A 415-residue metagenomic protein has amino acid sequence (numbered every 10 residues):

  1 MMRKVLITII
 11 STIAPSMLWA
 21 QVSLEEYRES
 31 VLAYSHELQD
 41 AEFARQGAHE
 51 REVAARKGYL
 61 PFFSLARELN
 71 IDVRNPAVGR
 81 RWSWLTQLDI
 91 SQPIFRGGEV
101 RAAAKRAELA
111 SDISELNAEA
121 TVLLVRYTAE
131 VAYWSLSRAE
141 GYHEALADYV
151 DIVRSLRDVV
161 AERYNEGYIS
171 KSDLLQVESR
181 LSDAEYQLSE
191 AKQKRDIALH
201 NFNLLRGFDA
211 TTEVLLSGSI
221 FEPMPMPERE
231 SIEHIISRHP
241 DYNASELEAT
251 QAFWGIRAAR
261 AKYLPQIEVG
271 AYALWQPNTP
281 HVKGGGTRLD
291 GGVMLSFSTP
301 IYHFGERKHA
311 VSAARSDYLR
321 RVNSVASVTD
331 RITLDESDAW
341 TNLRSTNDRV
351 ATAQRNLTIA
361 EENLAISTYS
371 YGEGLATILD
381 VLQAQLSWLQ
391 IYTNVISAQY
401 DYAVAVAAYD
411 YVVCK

Functional and structural regions predicted by a protein language model:
M1-V5: Positively charged n-region of N-terminal signal peptides that target proteins for export
I7-S16: Bacterial N-terminal signal peptides
W19-S64, P93-I94, S170, A210-F253 (+3 more regions): Bacterial Sec-pathway N-terminal export signals of envelope proteins
V22, T121-H234, A339-N342, T346 (+2 more regions): Periplasmic alpha-helical coiled-coil/stalk elements that build and connect Gram-negative outer-membrane
D40-A55, T121, V125-A145, E162 (+4 more regions): Amphipathic alpha-helical coiled-coil segments
F62-R81, S91-A120, N243, K262-G291 (+2 more regions): Small/polar (Gly/Ser/Thr/Ala-rich) solvent-exposed segments that form structured loops/beta-strands/short helices used
S83-L85, V131, Q176, Q266 (+1 more regions): Transmembrane beta-barrel architecture of outer-membrane proteins
Q87-D89, Y133, E268, G292-S296 (+1 more regions): Membrane-embedded beta-strand positions in outer-membrane beta-barrel channels/transporters
